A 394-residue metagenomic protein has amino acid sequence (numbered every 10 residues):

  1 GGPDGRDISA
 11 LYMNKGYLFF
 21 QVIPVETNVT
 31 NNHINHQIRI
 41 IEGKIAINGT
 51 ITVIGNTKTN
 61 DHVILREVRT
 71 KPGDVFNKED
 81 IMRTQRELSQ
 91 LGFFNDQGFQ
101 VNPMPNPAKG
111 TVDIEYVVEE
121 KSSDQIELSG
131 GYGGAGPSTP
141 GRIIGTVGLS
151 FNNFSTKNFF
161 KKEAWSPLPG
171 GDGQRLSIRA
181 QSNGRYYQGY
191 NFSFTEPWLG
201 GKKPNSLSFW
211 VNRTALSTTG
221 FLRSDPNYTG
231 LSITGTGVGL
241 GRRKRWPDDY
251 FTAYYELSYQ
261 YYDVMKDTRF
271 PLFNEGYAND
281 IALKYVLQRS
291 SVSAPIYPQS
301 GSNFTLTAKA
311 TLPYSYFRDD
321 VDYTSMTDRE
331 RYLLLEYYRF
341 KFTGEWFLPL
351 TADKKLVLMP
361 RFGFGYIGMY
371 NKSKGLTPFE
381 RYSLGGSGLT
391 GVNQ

Functional and structural regions predicted by a protein language model:
G1-L91, N95-I114, V118, S123: Interaction-mediating elements
Y17-Q21, G145, L231-G235, Y337-K341: Amphipathic hydrophobic-ligand
I23, R39-G43, G49, I54-N56 (+11 more regions): Generic beta-strand/beta-sheet core signal
T59-V63, S217-T219, D263-K266, Y314-R318: Short acidic/His/Gly/Ser-rich catalytic and metal-binding motifs that mark active-site loops of diverse hydrolases
R66-T70, F221-S224, L306-A308: Short, hydrophobic beta-strand segments
N77-Y297, N303, T390: Gram-negative/organellar outer-membrane beta-barrel architecture
Q125-E127, G131-P140, F270-Q394: C-terminal outer-membrane beta-barrel translocator/porin domains of Gram-negative envelope proteins and their
